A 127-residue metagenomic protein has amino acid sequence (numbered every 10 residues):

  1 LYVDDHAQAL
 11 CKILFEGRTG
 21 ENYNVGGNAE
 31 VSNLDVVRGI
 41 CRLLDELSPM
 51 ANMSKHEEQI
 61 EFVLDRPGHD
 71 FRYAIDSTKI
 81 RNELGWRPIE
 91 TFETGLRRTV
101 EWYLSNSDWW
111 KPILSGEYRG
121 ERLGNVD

Functional and structural regions predicted by a protein language model:
L1-D127: C-terminal substrate-binding subdomain of Rossmann-fold SDR/epimerase-dehydratase oxidoreductases
